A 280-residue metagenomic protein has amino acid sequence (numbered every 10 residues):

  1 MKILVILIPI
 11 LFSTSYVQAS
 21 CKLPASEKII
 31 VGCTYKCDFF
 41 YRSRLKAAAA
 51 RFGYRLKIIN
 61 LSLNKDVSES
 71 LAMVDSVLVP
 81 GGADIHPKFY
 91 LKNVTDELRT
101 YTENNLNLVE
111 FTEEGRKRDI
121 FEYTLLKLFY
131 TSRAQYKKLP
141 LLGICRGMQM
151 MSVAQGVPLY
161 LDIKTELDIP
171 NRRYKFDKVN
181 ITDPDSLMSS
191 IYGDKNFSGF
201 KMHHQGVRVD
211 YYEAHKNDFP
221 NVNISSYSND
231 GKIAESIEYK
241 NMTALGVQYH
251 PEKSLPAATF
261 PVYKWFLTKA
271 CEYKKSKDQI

Functional and structural regions predicted by a protein language model:
K2-I3, T14-I144, V153-Y160, K164-Y192 (+5 more regions): N-terminal beta1-alpha1 cap of cysteine-dependent amidohydrolase-like domains
L4-I8: Sec-dependent signal peptide hydrophobic core
M148: Catalytic nucleophile loop
